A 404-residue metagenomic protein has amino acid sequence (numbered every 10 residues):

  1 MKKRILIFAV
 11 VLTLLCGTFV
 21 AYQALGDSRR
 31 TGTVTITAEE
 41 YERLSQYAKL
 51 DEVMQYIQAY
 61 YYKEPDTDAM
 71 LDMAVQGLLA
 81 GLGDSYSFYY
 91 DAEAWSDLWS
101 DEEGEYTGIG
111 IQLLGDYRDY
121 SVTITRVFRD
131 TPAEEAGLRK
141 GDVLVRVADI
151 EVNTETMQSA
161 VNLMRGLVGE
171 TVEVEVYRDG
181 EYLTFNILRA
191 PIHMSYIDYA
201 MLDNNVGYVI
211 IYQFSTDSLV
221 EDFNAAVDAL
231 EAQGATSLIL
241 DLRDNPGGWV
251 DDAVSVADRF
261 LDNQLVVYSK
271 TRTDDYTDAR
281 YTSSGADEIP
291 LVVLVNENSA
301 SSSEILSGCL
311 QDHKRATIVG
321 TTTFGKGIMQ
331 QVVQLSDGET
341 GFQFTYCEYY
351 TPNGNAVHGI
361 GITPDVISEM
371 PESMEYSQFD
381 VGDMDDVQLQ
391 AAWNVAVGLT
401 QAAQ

Functional and structural regions predicted by a protein language model:
K2-F88: Terminal targeting/pro-maturation regions of precursor/exported proteins
R43, Y60, G104-R146, I150-T154 (+3 more regions): PDZ/PDZ-like domain segments forming the peptide/carboxylate-binding groove, activating on the N-terminal beta-strands
Q46-V53, D66, M70-L78, L82 (+8 more regions): Stable alpha-helical elements in mature extracytoplasmic
Q58-T123, T171-E173, Y177-N186, M194-Y199 (+1 more regions): Extended, small/polar residue-biased N-terminal targeting/export presequences and adjacent propeptide/linker tracts
V75, Q112-F128, N205-I210, G285 (+2 more regions): PDZ/PDZ-like groove recognition
T125, E134-K140, A148-E151, Q158-V333: Cleft-lining beta-strand/loop regions that shape enzyme active-site pockets
V357, E372, Y376-Q404: Conserved functional hotspot residues or short segments at active or partner-binding sites across diverse domains
